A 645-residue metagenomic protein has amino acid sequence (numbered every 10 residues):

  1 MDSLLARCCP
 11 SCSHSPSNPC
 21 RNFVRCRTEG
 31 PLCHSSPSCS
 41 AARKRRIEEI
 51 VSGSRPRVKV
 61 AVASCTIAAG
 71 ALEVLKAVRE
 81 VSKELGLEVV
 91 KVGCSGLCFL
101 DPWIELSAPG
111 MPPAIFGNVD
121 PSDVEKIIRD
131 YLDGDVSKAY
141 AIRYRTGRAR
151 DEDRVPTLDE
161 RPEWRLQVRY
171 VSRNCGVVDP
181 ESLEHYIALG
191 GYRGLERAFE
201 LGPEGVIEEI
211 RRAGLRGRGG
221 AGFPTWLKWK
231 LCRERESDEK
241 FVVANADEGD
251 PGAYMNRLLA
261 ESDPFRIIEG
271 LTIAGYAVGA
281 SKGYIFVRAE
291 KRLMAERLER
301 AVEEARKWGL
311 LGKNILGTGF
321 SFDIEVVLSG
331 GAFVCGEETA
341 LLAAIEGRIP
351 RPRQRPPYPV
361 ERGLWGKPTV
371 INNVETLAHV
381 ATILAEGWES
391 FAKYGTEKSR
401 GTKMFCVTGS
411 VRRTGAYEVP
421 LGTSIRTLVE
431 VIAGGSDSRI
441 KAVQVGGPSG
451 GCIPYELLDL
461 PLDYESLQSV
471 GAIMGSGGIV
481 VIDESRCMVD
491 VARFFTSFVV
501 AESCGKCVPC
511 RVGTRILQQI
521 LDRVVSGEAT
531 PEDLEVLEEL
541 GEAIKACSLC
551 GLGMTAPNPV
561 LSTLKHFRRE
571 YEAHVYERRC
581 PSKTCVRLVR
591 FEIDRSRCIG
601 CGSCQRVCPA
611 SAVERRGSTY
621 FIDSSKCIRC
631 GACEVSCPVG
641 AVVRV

Functional and structural regions predicted by a protein language model:
M1-I599, R616, S625-I628, V639 (+1 more regions): Feature of Fe-S/electron-transfer and energy-metabolism proteins that preferentially highlights extended coupling
G600-V607, R629-S636: C-type cytochrome heme c attachment motif
